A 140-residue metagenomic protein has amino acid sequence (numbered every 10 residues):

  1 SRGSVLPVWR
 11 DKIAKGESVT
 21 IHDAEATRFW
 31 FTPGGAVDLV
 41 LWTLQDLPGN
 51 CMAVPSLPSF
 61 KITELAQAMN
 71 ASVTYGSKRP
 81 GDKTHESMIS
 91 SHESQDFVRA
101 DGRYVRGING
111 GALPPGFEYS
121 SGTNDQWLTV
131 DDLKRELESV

Functional and structural regions predicted by a protein language model:
R2-V140: Strand-loop microenvironment adjacent to phosphate/nucleotide-handling motifs in alpha/beta enzyme folds
